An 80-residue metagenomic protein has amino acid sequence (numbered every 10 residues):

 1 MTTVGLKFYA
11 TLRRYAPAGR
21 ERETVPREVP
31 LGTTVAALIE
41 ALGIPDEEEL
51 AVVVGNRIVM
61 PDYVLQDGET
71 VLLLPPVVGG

Functional and structural regions predicted by a protein language model:
M1-G79: Ubiquitin-like/PB1-type beta-grasp interaction modules and other compact soluble beta-rich domains
